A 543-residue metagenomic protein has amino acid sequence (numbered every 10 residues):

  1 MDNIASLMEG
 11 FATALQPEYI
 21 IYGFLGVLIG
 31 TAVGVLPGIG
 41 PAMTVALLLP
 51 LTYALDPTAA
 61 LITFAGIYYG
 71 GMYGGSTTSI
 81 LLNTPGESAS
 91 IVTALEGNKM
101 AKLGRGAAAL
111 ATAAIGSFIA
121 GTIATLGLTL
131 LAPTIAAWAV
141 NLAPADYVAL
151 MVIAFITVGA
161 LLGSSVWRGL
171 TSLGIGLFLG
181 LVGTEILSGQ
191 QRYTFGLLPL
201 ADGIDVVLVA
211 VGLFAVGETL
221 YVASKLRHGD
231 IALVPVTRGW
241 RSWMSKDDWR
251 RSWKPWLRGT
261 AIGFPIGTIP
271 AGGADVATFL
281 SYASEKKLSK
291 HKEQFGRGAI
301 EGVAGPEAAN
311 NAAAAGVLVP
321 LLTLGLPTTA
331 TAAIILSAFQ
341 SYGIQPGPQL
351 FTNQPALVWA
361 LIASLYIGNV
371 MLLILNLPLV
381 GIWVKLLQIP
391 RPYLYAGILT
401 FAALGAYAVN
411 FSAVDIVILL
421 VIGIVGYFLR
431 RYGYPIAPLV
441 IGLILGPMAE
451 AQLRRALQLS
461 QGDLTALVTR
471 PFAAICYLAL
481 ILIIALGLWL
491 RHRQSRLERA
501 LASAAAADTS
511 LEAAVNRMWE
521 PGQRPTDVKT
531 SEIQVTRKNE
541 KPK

Functional and structural regions predicted by a protein language model:
M1-F64, L103-T112, S117, G121-A132 (+9 more regions): N-terminal alpha-helical transmembrane segments of multi-pass membrane transport and channel/translocase proteins
M1-T58, P133, A137-V140, Q191-A299 (+4 more regions): Helix-loop-helix hairpins and the membrane-proximal interhelical loops of multi-pass alpha-helical transport proteins
V27-P41, G70-N83, V158-G163, T260-P270 (+3 more regions): Transmembrane alpha-helix interface/packing and boundary motifs in multi-pass membrane proteins, characterized by
P41-L51, F64, S79-K99, L130 (+8 more regions): Re-entrant/interfacial helical elements at transmembrane boundaries that shape and gate the permeation pathway
T58-I62, K99-G116, K290-V303, A330-A333 (+1 more regions): Membrane-interface alpha-helices at helix entry/exit sites of multi-pass transporters
Y69-G74, I115-G127, I135, L179 (+3 more regions): Membrane-embedded alpha-helical segments of transport systems, primarily multispan ion/solute transporters
A111-S224, S341-I483, G487-R493: Membrane-embedded alpha-helical modules
S495-K543: Long, low-complexity, intrinsically disordered cytosolic termini of multi-pass membrane proteins
